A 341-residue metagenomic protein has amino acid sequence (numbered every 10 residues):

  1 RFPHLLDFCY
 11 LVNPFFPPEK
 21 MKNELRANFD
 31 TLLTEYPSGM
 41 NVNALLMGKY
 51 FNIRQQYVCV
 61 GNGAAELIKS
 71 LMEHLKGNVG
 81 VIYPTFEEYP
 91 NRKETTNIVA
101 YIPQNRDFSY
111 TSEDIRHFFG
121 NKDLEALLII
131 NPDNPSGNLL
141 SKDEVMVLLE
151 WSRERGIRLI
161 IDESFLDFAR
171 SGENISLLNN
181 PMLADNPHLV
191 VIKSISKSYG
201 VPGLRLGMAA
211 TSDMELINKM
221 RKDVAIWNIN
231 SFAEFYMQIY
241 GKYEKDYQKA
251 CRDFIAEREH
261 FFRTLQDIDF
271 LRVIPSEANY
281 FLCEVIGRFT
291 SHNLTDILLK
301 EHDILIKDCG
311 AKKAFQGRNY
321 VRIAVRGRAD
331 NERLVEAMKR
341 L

Functional and structural regions predicted by a protein language model:
R1-E35, K122-D123: N-terminal "arm"/small-domain region of PLP-dependent enzymes with the aminotransferase-like
P17-P18, G39, H188-I274: PLP-dependent aminotransferase class I/II
P18-K20, R288-T295, D330-R333: Short, conserved charged micro-motifs
Y36-P37, G48-S70: Short loop-beta-helix segment that forms the pyridoxal 5′-phosphate
E73-I129: PLP-dependent aminotransferase-like
Y110-K122, P135-L159, E163-S198: Active-site pre-lysine segment of PLP-dependent enzymes
D143, K300-E301, K312-L341: PLP-dependent enzyme catalytic core of the Aspartate aminotransferase-like
I255, I268-H302, V325: Conserved PLP-binding catalytic core of the aspartate aminotransferase-like
